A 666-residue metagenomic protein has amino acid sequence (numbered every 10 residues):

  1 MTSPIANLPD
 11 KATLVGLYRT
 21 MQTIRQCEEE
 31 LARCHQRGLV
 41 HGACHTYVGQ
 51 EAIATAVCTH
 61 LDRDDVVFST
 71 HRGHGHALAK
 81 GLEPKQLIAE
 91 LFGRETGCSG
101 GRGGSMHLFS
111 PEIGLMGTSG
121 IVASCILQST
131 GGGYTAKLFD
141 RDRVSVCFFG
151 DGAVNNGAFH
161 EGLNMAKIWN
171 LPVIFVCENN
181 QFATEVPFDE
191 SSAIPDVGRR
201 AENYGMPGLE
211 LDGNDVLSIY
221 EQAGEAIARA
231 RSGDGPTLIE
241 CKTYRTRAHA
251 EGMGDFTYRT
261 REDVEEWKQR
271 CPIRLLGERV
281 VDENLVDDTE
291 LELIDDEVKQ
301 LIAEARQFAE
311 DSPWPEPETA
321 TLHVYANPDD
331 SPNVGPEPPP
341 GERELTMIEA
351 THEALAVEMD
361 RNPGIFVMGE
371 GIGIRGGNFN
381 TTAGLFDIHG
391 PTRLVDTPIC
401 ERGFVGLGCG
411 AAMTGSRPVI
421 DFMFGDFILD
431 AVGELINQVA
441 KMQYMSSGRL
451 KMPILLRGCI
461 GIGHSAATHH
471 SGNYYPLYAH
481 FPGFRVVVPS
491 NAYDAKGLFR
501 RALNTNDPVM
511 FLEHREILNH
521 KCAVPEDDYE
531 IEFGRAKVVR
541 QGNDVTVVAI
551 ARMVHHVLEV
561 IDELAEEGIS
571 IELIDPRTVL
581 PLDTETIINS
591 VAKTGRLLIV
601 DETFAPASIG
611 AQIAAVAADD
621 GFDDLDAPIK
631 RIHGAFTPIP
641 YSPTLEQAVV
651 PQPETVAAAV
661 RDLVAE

Functional and structural regions predicted by a protein language model:
M1-I53, C241, R247, G252-T392 (+2 more regions): Conserved acidic/glycine
C27-E29, E95-S110, V197-G198, G373-I388 (+2 more regions): Acidic-glycine-rich active-site phosphate/pyrophosphate-binding loop
E29-A32, L39-W169, P187-A193, G198 (+2 more regions): Cofactor-binding active-site loop characterized by glycine-rich and histidine/acidic residues
C34-V40, S105-S119, D142-F148, Q181-F182 (+8 more regions): Glycine/charged-rich beta-loop-alpha catalytic/anionic-binding loops adjacent to active sites
G42-Q50, H71-R72, L108-I126, G150 (+8 more regions): Active-site nucleophile and cofactor-binding loops and adjacent substrate-binding regions of central metabolic enzymes
E90-S99, K167-C177, R393-D396, V439-G458: A glycine-rich helix N-cap at a beta->alpha junction
G114-A303, D311, A479-G595, V600: Glycine-rich ThDP/TPP pyrophosphate-binding loop and its adjacent helix/strand module within ThDP-dependent enzymes
A605, I609, A614-K630: Catalytic-face loop-and-helix region of soluble metabolic enzyme cores
